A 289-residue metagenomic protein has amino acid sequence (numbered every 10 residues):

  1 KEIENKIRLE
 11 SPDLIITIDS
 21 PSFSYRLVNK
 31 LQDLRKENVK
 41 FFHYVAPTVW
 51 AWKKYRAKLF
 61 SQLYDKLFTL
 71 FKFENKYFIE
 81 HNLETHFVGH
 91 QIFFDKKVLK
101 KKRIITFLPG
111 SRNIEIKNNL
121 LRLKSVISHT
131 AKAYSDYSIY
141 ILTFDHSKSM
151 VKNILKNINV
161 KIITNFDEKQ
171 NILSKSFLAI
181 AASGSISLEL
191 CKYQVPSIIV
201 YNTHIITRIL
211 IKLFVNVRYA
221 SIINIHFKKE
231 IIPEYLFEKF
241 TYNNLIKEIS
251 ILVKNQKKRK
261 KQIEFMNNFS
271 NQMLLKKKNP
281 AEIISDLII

Functional and structural regions predicted by a protein language model:
K1-I289: Nucleotide-activated sugar donor-binding and catalytic core shared by glycosyltransferases and related lipid-linked
